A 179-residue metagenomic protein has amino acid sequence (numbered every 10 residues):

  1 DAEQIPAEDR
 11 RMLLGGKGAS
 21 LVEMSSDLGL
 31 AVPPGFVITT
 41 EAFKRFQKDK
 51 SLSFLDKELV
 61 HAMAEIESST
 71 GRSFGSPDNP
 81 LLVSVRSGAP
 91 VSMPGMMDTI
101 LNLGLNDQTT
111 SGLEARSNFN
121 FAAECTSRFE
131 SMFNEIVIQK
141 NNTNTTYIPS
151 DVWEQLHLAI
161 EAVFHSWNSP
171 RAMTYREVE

Functional and structural regions predicted by a protein language model:
D1-E179: Nucleotide/phosphate-binding sheet-loop regions of phosphoryl- and nucleotidyl-transfer enzymes
